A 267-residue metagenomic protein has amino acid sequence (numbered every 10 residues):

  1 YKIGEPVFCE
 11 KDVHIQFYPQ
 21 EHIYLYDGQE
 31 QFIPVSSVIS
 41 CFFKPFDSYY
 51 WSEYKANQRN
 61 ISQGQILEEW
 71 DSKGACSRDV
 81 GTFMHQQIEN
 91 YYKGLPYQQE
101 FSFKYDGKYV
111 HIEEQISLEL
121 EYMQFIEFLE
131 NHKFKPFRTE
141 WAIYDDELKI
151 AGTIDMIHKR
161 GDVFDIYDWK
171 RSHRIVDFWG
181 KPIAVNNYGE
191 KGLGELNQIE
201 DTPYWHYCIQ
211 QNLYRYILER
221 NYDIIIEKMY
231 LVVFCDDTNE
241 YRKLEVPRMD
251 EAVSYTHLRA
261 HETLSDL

Functional and structural regions predicted by a protein language model:
Y1-F83: Charged, glycine-rich intrinsically disordered N-terminal tails and low-complexity linkers that flank
G4-P6, S72-K73, S77-L196: Catalytic cores of nuclease domains that cleave nucleic-acid phosphodiester backbones
N90, G94, I217-N221, T263-D266: Active-site catalytic microenvironments for nucleophilic, acid-base chemistry
I143, F234, A260: Hydrophobic pocket-lining residues within nucleotide cofactor-binding pockets
I199-Y230: Metal-dependent nuclease catalytic cores in nucleic-acid-processing enzymes, especially RNase H-like/related
D223-V246: Substrate-binding beta-hairpin/strand module that engages nucleic acids
T256-T263: Conserved small/polar residues in nucleotide/adenosyl-binding loops
